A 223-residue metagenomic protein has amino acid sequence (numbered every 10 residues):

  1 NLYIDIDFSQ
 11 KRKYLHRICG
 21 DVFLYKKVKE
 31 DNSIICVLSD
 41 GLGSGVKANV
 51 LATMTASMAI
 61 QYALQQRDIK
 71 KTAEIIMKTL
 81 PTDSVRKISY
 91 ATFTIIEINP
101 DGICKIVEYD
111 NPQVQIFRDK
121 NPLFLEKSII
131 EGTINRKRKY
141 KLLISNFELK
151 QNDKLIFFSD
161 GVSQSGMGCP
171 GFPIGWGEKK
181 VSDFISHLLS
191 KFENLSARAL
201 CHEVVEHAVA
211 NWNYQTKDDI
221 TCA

Functional and structural regions predicted by a protein language model:
N1-G20: Regulatory cytosolic signal-relay segments
L2-D5, K29-S33, N99-I103, K150-N152: Beta-strand-turn-beta hairpins that frame and shape the catalytic cleft of phosphate-ester-processing enzymes
R17-D31, E126-M167: Acidic loop->beta-strand submotif enriched in PP2C/PPM serine/threonine phosphatases
V22-T79, I156, M167-F184: Primarily the active-site beta-strand->alpha-helix module of PP2C/PPM metal-dependent phosphatases, and frequently
D40-G41, N111, K154-V162, D219: DG-centered beta-turn motif at the end of beta-strands
N49-K120, L142-I144, N194-A223: Catalytic core of PPM/PP2C metal-dependent serine/threonine phosphatase domains
I116-E126, F172: A short alpha->loop->secondary-structure connector
Q151, V162-A223: C-terminal catalytic subdomain
